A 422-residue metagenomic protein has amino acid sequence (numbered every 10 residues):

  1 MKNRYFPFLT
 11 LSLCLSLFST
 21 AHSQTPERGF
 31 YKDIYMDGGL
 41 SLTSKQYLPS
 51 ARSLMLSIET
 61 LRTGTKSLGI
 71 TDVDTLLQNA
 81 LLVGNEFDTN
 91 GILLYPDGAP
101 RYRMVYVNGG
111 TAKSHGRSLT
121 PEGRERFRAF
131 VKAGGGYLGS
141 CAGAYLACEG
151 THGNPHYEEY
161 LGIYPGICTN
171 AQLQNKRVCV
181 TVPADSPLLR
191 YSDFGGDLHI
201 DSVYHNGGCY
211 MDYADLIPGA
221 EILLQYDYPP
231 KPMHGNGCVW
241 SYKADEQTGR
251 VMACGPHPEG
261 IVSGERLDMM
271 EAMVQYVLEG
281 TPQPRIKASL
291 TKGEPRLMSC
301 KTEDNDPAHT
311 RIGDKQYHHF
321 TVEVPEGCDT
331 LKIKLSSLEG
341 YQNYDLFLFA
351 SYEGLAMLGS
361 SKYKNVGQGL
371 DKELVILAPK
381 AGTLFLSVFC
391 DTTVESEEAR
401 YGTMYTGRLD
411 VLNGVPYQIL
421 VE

Functional and structural regions predicted by a protein language model:
M1-L9: Bacterial N-terminal signal peptides that target proteins for export
L9-S16: Bacterial N-terminal signal peptides
T43-H156: Helical hinge/lid and interdomain linker segments adjacent to catalytic or ligand-binding clefts that mediate domain
K132, C148-F194: Class I SAM-dependent methyltransferase SAM-binding "motif I" and its flanking Rossmann-like core
V178-Q247, G255, E259-V262: Catalytic beta-strand/loop cores that center a nucleophilic Ser/Cys/Thr and support acyl-enzyme chemistry
E279-T330, T406-G414, Q418-E422: Non-catalytic extracellular/lumenal accessory regions of secreted precursors
H309-S360, G369, L377-T383: Acidic, Ser/Thr/Pro-rich low-complexity intrinsically disordered segments
L346-L420: Noncatalytic accessory or regulatory domains flanking protease catalytic cores in secreted, cell-surface, and selected
